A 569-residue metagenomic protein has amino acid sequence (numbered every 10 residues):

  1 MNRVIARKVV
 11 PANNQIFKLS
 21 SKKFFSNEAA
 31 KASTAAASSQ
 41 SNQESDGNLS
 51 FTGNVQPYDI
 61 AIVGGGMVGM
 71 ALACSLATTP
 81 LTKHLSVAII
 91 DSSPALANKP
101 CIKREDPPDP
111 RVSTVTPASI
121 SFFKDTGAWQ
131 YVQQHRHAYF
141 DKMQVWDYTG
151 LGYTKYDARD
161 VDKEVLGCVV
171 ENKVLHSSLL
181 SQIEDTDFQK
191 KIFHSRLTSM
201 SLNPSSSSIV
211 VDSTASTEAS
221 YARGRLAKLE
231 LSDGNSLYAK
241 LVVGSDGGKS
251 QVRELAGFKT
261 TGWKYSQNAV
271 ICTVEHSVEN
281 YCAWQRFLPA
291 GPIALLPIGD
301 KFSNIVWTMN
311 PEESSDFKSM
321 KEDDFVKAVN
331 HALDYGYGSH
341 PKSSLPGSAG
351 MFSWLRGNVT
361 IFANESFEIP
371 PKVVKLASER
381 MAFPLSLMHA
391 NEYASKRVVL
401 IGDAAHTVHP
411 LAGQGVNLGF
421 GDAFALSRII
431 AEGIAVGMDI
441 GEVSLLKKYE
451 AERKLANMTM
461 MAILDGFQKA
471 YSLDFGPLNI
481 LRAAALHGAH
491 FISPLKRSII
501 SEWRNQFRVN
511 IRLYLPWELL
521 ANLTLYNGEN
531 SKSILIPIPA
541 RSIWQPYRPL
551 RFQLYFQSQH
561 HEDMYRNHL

Functional and structural regions predicted by a protein language model:
M1-V55, L569: N-terminal mitochondrial targeting presequence
L49-V68, A88: Beta1/beta-strand and adjacent pyrophosphate-binding region of the FAD-binding site in flavoprotein oxidoreductases
A61-V63, A77-R111: Glycine-rich FAD pyrophosphate-binding loop
S75, P100-T149: N-terminal FAD cofactor-binding segment of flavoenzymes
R111-P117, D160-Q182, S319-M320, L355 (+2 more regions): Short beta-strand to alpha-helix junction loop
F123, K228-S236, L241-F367, A377-M381 (+2 more regions): Conserved FAD-binding catalytic core of PHBH/FMO-like flavoproteins
H135-L255, T261-A269, T273: Conserved N-terminal helical subregion
N364-S366, R428-L569: C-terminal helical "tail/cap" subdomain of flavin- and related membrane-associated enzymes
